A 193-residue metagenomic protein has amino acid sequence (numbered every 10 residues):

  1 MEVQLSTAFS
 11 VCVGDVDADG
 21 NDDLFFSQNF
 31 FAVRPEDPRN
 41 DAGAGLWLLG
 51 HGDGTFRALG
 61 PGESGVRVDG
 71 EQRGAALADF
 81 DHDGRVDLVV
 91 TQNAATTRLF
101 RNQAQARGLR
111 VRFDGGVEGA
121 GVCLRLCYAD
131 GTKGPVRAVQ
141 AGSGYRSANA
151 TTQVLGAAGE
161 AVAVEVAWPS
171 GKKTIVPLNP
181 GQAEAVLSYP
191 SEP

Functional and structural regions predicted by a protein language model:
M1-T7, S27-V33, D37-P193: Gly/Ser/Thr/Pro-enriched helix-cap/hinge segments flanking short amphipathic alpha-helices
L5, V13-A18: Acidic, glycine-rich loop-and-beta core segments that form the ion-binding/anion-interacting portion of active sites
D19, D23, D83: Acidic carboxylate motifs that coordinate Ca2+ or other divalent cations, activating on Asp/Glu
